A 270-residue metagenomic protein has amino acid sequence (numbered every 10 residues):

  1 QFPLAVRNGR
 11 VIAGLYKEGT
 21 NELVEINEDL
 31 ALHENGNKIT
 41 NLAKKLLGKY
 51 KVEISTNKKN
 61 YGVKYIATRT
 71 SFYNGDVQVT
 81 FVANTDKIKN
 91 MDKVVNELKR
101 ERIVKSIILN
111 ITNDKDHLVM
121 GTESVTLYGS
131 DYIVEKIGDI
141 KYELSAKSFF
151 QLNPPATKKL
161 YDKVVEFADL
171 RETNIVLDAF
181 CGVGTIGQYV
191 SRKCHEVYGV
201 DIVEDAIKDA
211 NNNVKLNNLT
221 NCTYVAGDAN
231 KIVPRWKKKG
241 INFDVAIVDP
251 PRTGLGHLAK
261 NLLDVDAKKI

Functional and structural regions predicted by a protein language model:
Q1-P3, Y65-R69, V134: Short, surface-exposed charged micro-motifs
Q1-T56, F72-Y73: Extended interfacial segments that mediate partner engagement and assembly in macromolecular machines
R10, Y61-V63, Y128-Y132: Short beta-strand-initiation
V11-A13, G75-V77, I133, N174-I175: Conserved active-site beta-strand-loop modules that form the wall/rim of enzyme catalytic pockets and either contain
G14-E18, T80-V82, A210: Short, acidic/hydrophobic/Gly-rich beta-strand patch recurrent on exposed beta strands that often constitutes part
E25, T68, N74-N84, K141-S145: Short, aliphatic-rich beta-strand segments
S55-T70: A short glycine-rich, hydrophobically flanked beta-strand micro-motif that places a catalytic Asp/Glu for divalent metal
K89-I270: Rossmann-like S-adenosyl-L-methionine
